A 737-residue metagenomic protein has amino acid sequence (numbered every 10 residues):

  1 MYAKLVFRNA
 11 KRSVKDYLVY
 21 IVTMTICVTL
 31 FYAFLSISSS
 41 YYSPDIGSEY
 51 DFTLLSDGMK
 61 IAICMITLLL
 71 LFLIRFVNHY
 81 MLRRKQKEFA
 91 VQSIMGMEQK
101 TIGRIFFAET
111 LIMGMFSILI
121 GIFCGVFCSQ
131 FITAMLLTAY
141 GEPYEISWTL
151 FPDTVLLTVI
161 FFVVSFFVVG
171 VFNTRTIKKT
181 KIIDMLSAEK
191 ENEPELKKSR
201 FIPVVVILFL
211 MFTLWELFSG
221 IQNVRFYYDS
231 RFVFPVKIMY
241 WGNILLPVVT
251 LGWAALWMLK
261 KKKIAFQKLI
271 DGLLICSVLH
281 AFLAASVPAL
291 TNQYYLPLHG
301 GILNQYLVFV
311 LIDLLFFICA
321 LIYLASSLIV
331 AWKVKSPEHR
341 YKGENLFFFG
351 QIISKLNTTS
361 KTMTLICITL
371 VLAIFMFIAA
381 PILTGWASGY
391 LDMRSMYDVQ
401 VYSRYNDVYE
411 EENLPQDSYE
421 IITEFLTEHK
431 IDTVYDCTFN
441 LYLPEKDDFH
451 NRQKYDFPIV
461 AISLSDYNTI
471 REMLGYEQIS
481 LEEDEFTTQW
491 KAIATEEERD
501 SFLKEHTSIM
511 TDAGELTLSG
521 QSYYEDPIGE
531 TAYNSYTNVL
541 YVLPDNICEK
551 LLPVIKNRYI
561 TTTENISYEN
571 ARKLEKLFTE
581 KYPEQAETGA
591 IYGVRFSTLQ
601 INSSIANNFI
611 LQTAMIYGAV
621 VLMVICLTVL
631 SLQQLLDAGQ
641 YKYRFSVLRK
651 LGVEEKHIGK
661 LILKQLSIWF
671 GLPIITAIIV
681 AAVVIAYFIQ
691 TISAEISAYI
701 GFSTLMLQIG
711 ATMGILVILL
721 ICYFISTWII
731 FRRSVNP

Functional and structural regions predicted by a protein language model:
M1-V28, L111, L196-R200, W257-C276 (+2 more regions): N-terminal Sec/SRP start-transfer signal
K15-V22, A33-M65, Y80-R83, Y228-N243 (+8 more regions): Peri-transmembrane interface segments
T29-I61, M135, A325, V371-Y397 (+3 more regions): Alpha-helical transmembrane segments
T29-S40, F76-Y80, M113-E142, D153-K179 (+7 more regions): Small-residue-rich transmembrane alpha-helices
F34-L35, I66-A90, I102, L622-R644: A hydrophobic alpha-helix feature that marks transmembrane segments and, especially, their cytosolic C-terminal ends
D51-L68, Y140-V168, E195-F209, V233-L246 (+6 more regions): Conserved transmembrane alpha-helices of multi-pass membrane proteins, especially helix-helix packing segments enriched
Y390-V624, G701: Basic-flanked hydrophobic alpha-helices used for secretion and membrane insertion
